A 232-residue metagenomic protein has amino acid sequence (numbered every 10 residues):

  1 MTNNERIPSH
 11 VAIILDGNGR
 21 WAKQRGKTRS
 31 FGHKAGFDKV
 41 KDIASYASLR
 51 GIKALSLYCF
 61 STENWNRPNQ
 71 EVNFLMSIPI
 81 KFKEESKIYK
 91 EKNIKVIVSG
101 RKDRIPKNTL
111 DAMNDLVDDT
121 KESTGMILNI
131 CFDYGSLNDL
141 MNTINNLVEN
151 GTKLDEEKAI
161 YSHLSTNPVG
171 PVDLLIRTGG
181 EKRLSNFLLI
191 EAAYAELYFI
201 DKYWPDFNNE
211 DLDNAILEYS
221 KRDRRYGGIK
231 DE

Functional and structural regions predicted by a protein language model:
M1-E232: Flexible, compositionally biased loop and terminal segments
